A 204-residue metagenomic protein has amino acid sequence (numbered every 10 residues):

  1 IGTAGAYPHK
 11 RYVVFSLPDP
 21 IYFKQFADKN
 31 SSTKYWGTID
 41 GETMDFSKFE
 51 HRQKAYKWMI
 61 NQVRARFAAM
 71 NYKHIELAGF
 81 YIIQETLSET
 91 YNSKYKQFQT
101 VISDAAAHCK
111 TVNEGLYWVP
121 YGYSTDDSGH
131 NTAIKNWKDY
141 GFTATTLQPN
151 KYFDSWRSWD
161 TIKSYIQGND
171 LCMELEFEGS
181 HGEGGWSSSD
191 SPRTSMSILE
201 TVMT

Functional and structural regions predicted by a protein language model:
I1, T38, E42-F67, S93-H108 (+3 more regions): Well-ordered, non-membrane alpha-helical segments in soluble/globular domains
I1-P20, K94-L116, R157-E176: Aromatic-lined substrate-binding rim segments of carbohydrate-active enzymes
I1-R66, A78, I82-S88: Aromatic-lined carbohydrate-binding surfaces of glycoside hydrolases
A6-P8, Y72-I75, K138-D139: Extracellular/periplasmic catalytic domains that process cell-envelope and extracellular macromolecules
Y22-Q25, S88-T90, T125-D127, G182-G185: Short catalytic/ligand-binding loop motif for oxyanion handling, primarily in non-cytosolic enzymes, centered on
M59, G79, I83, L87-Q99 (+1 more regions): Extracellular glycoside hydrolase catalytic/binding regions
A78-G79, A133, G141-T204: Substrate-binding cleft of secreted/luminal carbohydrate-active enzymes
